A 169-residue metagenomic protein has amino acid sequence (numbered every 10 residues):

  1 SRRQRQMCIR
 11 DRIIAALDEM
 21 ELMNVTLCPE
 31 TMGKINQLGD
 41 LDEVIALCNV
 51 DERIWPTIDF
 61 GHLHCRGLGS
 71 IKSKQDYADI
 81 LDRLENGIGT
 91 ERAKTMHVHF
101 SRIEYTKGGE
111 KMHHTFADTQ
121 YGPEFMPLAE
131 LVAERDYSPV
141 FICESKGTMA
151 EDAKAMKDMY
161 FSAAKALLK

Functional and structural regions predicted by a protein language model:
S1-I9: Single conserved hydrophobic/aromatic residue that forms the stacking wall/gate of nucleotide- or nucleobase-binding
I13-E110: Acidic/histidine-rich catalytic cores of soluble enzymes
N24-L27, E134-V140: Short, surface-exposed connector motifs at secondary-structure boundaries
I58, K165-K169: A generic structural motif
I80-T90, T119-E134: A short, acidic, amphipathic alpha-helical segment used as a generic capping/interface helix at domain edges
T115-F116: Outer membrane beta-barrel transmembrane domains
F141-E151: A short, acidic, flexible beta-alpha connecting loop/helix-capping segment that sits on the rim of active
A150-A166: C-terminal helical cap(s) of enzyme catalytic domains, especially alpha/beta-barrels
